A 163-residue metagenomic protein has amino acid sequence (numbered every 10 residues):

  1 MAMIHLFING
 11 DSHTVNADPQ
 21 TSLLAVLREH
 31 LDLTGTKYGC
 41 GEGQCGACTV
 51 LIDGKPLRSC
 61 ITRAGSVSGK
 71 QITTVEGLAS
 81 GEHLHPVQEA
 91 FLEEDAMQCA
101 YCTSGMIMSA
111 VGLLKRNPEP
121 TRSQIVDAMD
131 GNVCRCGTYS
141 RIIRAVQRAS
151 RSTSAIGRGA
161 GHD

Functional and structural regions predicted by a protein language model:
M1-D163: Signature of N-terminal electron-transfer/Fe-S-associated modules in redox systems
